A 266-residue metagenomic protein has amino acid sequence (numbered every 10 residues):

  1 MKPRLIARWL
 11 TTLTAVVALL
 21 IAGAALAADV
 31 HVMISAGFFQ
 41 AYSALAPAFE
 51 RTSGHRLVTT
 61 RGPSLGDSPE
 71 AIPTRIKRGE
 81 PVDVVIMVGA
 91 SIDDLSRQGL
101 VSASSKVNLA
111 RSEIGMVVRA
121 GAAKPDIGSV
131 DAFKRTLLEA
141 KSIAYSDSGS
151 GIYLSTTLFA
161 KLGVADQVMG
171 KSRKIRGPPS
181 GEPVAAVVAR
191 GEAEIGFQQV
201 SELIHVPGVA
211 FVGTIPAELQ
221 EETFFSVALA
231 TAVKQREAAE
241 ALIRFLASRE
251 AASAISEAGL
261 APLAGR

Functional and structural regions predicted by a protein language model:
K2-L13: Bacterial N-terminal signal peptides that target proteins for export
T11-A22: Bacterial N-terminal signal peptides
G23-E70, T74-P81, A90-Q98, S105-S112 (+1 more regions): Exported/periplasmic ABC-transporter solute-binding proteins
